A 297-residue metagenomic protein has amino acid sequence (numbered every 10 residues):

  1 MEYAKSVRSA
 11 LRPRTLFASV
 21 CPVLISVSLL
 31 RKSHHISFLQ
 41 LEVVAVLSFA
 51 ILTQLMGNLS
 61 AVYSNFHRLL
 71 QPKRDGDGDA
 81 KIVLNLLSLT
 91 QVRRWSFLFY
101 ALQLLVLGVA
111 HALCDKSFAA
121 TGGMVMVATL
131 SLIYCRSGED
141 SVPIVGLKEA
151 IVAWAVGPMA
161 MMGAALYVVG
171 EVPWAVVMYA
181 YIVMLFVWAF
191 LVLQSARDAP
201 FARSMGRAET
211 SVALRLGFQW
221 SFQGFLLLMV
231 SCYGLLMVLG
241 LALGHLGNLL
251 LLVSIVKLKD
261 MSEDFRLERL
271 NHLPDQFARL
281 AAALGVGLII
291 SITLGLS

Functional and structural regions predicted by a protein language model:
M1-A4, A61-L87, V192-F218, L258-R269: Cytosolic, membrane-interface loops and tails of multi-pass inner-membrane proteins
M1-L59, C135-M159: Topogenic membrane-insertion module of multi-pass membrane proteins
F17-S26, K148-A165, A213-R215, P274-I290: Small-residue-rich segments of transmembrane alpha-helices in multi-pass membrane proteins, especially helix faces
L24-I25, L29, I36-F66, T121-L132 (+1 more regions): Membrane-embedded alpha-helical segments that form the functional core of polytopic membrane enzymes, especially those
P72-D115, A208-L243, R279, L284: Multi-pass membrane catalytic core of lipid/isoprenoid biosynthesis enzymes
K81-E171: Intramembrane alpha-helical segments
A150-A199, M205, Q219: Functional transmembrane core segments of multi-pass inner-membrane proteins
V238-S297: Extended hydrophobic alpha-helices typical of membrane-associated regions
